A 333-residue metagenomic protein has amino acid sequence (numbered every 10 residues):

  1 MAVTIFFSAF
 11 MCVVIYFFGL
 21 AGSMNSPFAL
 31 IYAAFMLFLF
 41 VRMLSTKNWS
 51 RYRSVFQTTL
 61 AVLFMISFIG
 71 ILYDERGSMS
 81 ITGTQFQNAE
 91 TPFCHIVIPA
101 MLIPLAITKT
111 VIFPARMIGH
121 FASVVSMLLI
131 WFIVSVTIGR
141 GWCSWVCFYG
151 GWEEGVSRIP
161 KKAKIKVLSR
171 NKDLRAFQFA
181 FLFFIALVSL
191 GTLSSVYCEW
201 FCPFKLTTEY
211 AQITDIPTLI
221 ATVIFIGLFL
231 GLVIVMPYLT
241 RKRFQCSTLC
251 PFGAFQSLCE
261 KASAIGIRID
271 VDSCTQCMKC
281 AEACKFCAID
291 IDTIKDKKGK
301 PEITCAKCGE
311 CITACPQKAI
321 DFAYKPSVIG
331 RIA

Functional and structural regions predicted by a protein language model:
M1-E282, C287-I294, I303, T313 (+1 more regions): Non-ligating segments of multi-cofactor redox enzymes
